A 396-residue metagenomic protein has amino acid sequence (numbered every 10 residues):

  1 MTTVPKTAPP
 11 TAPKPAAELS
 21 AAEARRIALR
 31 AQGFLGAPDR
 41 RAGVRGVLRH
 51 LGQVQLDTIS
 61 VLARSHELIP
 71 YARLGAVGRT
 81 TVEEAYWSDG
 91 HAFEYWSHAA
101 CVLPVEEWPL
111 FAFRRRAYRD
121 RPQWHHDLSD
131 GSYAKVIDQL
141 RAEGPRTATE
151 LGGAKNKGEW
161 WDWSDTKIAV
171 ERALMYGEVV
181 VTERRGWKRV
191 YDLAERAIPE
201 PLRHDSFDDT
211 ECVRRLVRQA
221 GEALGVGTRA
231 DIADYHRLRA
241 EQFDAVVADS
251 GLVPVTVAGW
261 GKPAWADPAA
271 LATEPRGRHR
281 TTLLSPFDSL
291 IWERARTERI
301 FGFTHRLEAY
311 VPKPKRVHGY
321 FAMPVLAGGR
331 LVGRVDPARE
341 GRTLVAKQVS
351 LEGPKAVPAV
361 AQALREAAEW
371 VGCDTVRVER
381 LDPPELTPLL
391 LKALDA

Functional and structural regions predicted by a protein language model:
M1-A396: Long, charged, low-complexity, helical-prone intrinsically disordered regions
